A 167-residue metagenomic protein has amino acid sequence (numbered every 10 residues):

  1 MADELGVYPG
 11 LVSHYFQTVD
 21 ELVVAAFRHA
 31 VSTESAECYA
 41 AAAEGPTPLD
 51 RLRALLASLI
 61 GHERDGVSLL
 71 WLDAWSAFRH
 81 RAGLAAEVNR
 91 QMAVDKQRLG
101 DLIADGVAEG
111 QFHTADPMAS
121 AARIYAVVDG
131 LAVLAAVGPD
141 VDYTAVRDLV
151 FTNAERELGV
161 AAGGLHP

Functional and structural regions predicted by a protein language model:
M1-A25: Helix-turn-helix
Q17-E21, A43-P46, R79, G83 (+3 more regions): Residues in soluble alpha-helical coiled-coils and helical-bundle/repeat scaffolds
A25, A36-S68, S120-I124, P167: Hydrophobic alpha-helical connector segments
R28-T33: Short, basic, alpha-helical segments at the C-terminal edge of helix-turn-helix-like DNA-binding modules
C38, W71-W75, I103: Generic hydrophobic alpha-helical segments
R51, E63-A86: Amphipathic alpha-helical segments used for helix-helix packing
G66, E87-V94, R98-D101: Short, solvent-exposed amphipathic helices
A85-N89, A93, V107-A154, L158-P167: Hydrophobic/aromatic-rich alpha-helical bundle segments in the mid-to-C-terminal region
